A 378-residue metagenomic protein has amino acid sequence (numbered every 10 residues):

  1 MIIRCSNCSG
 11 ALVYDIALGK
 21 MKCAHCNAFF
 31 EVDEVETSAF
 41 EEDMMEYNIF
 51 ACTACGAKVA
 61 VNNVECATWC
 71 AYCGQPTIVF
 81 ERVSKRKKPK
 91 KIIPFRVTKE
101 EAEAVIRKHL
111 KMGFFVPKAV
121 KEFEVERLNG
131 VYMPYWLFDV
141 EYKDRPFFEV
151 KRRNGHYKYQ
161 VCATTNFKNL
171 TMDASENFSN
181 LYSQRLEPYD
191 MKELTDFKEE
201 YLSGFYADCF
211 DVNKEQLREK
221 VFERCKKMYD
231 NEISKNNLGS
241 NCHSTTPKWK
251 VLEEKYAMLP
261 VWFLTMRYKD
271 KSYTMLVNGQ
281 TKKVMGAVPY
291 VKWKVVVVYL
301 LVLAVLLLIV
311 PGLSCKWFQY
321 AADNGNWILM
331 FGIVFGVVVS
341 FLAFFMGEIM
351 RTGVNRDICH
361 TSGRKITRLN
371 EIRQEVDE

Functional and structural regions predicted by a protein language model:
I2-I3, K20, M45-I49, A67: Residues immediately within or flanking Cys/His clusters that coordinate Zn2+ in small zinc-binding modules
C5-C8, C23-C26, C52-C55, C70-C73: Short cysteine-rich clusters marking metal-coordination/redox-active sites
S9-A11, F29, K58, P76: Cys/His-rich metal-chelating microdomains
Y14-D15, V32-D33, V61-N62, V79-F80: Short, non-ligating residues that shape and space the ligands of small metal-coordination modules and catalytic
V83-S272, W293, V297-V298, Q319 (+2 more regions): Charged, low-complexity helical/coil segments in non-catalytic cytosolic or luminal regions
Y268-V291: Juxtamembrane amphipathic/hinge helix adjacent to a transmembrane helix
V298-C315, F335-V338: Canonical alpha-helical transmembrane segments of integral membrane proteins
V337-R351: Alpha-helical transmembrane segments
